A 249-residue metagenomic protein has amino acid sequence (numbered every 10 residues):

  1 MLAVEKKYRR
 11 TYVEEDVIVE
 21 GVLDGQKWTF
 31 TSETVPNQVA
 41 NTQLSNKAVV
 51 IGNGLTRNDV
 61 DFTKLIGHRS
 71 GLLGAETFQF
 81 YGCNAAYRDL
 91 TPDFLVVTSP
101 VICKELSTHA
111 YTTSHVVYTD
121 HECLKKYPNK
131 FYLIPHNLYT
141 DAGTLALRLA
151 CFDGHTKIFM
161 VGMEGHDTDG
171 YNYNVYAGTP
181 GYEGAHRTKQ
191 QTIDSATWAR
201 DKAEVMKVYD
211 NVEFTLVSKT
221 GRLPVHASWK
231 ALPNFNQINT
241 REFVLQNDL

Functional and structural regions predicted by a protein language model:
L2-L249: Metal-ion/cofactor- or nucleotide/acyl-coenzyme-handling active-site neighborhoods
